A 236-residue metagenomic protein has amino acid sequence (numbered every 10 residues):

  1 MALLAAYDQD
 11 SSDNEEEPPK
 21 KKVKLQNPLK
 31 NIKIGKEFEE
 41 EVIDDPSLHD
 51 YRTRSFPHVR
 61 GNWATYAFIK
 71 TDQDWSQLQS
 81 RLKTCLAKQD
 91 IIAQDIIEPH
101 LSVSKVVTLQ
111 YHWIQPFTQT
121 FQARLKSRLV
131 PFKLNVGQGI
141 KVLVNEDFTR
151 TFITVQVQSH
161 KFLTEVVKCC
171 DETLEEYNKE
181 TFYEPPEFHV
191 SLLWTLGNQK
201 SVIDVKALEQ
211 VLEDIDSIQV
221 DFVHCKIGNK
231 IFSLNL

Functional and structural regions predicted by a protein language model:
A2-L236: Histidine-dependent nucleotide/RNA phosphoesterase domain, centered on the 2H-phosphoesterase fold with its duplicated
